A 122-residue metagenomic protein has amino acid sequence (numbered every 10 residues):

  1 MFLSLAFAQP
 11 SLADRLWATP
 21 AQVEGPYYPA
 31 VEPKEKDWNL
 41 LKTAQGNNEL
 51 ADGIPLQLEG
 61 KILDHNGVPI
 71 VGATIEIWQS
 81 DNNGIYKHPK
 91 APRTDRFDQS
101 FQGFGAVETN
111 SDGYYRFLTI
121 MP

Functional and structural regions predicted by a protein language model:
M1-P10: N-terminal export signals
S11-P122: Beta-strand-dominated extracellular/periplasmic modules and repeats in secreted or surface-exposed proteins
